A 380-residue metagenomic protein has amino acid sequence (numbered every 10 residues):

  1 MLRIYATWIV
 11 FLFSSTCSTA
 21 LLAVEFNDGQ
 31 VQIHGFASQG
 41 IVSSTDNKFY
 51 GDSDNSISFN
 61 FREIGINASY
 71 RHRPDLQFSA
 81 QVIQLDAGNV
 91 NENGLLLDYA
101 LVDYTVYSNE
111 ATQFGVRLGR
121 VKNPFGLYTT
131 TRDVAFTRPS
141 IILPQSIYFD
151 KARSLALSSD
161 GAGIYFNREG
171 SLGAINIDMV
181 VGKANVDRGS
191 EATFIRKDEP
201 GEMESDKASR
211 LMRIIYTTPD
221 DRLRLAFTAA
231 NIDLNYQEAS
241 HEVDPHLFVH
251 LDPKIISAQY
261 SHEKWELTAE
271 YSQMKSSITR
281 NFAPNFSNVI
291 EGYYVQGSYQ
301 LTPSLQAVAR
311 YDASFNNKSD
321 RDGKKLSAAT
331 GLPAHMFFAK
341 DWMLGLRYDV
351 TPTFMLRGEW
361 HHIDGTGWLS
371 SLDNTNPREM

Functional and structural regions predicted by a protein language model:
M1-I9: Bacterial N-terminal signal peptides that target proteins for export
T19-A23: Boundary at the C-terminal end of the N-terminal hydrophobic targeting segment
V24-S44, N55-D187, A208, I215-R222 (+4 more regions): Outer membrane beta-barrel
G29, N60, G94-L96, A156 (+5 more regions): Residue-level preference for beta-strand/loop junctions
S53, L101-Y104, R120, A226-M380: Outer-membrane beta-barrel pore domains
S56-I57, A152-L155, E202-S205, H246-F248 (+2 more regions): Short Gly/Pro-enriched turn/cap motifs at secondary-structure boundaries
D187-E238: Loop-centered beta-sheet repeat module
